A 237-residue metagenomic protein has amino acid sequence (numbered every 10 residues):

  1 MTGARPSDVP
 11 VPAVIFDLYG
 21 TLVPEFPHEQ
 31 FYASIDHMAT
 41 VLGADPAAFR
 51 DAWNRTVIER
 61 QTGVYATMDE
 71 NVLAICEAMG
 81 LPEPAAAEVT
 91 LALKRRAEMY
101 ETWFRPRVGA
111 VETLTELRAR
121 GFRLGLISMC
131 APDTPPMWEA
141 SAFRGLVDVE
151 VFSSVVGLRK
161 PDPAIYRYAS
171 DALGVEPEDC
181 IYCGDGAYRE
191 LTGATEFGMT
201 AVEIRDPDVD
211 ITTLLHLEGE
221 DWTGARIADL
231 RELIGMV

Functional and structural regions predicted by a protein language model:
M1-A13, E25, A86, V111 (+1 more regions): Asp-based, Mg2+/Mn2+-dependent phosphohydrolase catalytic module
D8-E112: N-terminal helical cap/lid subdomain that shapes the substrate entry/recognition surface in HAD-like hydrolases
